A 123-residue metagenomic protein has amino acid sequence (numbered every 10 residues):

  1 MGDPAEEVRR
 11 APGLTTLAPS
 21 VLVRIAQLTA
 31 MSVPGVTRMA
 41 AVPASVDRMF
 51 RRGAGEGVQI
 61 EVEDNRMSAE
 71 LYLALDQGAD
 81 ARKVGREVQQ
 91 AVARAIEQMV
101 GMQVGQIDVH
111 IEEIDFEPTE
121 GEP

Functional and structural regions predicted by a protein language model:
M1-K83, Q103-P123: Contiguous, often N-terminal, cationic amphipathic patches that form binding interfaces
A81-V100, V104: Short, non-transmembrane amphipathic alpha-helical segments
